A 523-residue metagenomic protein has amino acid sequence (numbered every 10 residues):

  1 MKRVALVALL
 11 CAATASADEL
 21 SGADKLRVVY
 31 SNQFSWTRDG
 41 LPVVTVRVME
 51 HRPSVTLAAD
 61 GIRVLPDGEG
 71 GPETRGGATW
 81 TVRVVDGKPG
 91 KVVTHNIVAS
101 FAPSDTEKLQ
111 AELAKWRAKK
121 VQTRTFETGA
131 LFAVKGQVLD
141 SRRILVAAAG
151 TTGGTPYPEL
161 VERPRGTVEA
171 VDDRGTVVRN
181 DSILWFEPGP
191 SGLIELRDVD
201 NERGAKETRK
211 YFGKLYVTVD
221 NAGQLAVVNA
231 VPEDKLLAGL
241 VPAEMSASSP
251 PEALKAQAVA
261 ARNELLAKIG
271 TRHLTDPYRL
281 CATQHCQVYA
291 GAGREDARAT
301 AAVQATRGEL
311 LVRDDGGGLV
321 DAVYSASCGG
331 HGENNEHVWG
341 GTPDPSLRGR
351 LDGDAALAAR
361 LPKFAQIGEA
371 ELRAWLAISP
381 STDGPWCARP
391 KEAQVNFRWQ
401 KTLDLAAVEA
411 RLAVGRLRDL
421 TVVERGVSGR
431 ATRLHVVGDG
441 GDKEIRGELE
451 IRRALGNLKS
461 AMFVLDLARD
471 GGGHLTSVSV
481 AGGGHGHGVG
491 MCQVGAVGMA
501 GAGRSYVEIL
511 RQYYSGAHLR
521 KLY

Functional and structural regions predicted by a protein language model:
M1-V4: Positively charged n-region of N-terminal signal peptides that target proteins for export
L6, A15-Y523: Conserved, single-site charged/polar hotspot
C11-A12: Repetitive helical segments and hydrophobic/amphipathic motifs
